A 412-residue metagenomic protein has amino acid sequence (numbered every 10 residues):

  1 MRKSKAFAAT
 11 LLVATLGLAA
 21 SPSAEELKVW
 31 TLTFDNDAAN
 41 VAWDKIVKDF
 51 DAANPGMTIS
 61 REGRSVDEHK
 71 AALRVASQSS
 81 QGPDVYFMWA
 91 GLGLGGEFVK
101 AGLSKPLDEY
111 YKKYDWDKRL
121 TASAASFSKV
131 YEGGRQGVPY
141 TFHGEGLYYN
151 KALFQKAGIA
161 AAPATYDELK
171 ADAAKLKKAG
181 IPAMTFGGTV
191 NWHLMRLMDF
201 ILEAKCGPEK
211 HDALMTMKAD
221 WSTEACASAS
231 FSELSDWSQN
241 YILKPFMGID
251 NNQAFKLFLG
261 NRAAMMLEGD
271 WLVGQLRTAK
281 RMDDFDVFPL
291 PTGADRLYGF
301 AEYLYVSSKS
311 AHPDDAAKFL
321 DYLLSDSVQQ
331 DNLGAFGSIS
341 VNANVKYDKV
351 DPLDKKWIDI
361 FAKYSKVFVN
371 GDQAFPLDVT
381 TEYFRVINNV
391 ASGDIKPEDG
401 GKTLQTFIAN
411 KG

Functional and structural regions predicted by a protein language model:
W30, G96, L103-S104, E109 (+2 more regions): Mature extracytoplasmic/periplasmic domains
L32, R196, A204, F231-H312: Extracytoplasmic/periplasmic substrate-binding proteins
K45, D49-L120, A152-A157, A164 (+2 more regions): Extracytoplasmic "Venus flytrap"/periplasmic binding protein-like
A52, T58, Q155, K177 (+1 more regions): Conserved C-terminal helix/tail region of periplasmic/extracytoplasmic solute-binding proteins
P83-D84, Y114-L153, P182-T185, A294-D295 (+1 more regions): A structural signal for short loop-to-beta-strand junctions that line the ligand-binding cleft of periplasmic/secreted
L92-E145, K170, L197, D286 (+1 more regions): Hinge/lid segment of periplasmic solute-binding proteins
Y131-Y140, E145, K170-A219, A263: Extracytoplasmic/periplasmic solute-binding protein
A173-K175, T216-M247: Glycine-centered hinge/linker elements that transmit conformational signals in sensory and ligand-binding systems
